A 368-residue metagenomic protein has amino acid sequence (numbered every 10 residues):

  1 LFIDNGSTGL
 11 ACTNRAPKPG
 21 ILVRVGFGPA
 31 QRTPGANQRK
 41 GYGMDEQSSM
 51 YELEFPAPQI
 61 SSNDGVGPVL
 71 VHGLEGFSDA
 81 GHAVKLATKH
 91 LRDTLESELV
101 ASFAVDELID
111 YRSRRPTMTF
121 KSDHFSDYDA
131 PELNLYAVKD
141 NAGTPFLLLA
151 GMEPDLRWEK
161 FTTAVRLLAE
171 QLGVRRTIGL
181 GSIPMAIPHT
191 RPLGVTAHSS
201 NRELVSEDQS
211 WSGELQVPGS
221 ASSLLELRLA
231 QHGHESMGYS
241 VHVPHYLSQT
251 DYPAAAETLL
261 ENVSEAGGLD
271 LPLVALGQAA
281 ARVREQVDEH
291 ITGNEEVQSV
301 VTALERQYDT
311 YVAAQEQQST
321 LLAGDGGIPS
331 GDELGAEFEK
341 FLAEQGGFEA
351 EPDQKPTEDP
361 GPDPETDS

Functional and structural regions predicted by a protein language model:
F2-T8: Extreme N-terminal basic, low-complexity initiation segments that serve as generic localization/processing leaders
P29-G43: Short, Lys/Arg-enriched N-terminal segments with co-localized hydrophobic residues within the first ~10-30 amino acids
D45-G151: N-terminal short beta-loop-beta anion/metal-coordinating cradle
L74-S78, L148-W158, D208-Q216, Y246-T250: Flexible, glycine/proline-enriched loop segments at strand-loop-helix junctions that form or flank small-ligand binding
T144, M152-E203, L225: Internal, conserved structured core segments that host functional sites
A186-A266, D270: Catalytic cores of processing enzymes, dominated by hydrolases/peptidases, characterized by acidic/His-rich
L247-S368: A conserved C-terminal secondary-structure "cap"
